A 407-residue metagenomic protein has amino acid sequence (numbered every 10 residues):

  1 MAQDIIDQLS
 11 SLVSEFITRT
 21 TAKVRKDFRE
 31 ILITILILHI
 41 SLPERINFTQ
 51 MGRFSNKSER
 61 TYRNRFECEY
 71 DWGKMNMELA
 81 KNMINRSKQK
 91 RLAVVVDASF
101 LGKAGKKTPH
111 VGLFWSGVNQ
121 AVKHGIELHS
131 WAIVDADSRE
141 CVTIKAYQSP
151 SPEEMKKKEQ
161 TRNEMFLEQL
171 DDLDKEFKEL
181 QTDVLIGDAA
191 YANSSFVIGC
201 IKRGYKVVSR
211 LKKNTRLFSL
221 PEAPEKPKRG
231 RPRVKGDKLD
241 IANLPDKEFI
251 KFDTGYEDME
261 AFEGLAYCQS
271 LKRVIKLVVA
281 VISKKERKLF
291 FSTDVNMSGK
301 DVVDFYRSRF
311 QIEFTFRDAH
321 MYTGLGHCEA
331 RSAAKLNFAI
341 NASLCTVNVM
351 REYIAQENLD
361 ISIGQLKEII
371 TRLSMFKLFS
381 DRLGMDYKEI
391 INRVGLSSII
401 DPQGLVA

Functional and structural regions predicted by a protein language model:
M1-E67, D71-K74: Gly/serine-rich nucleotide phosphate-binding loop at the start of the catalytic core of nucleotide/ADP-ribose-handling
L38, R65-S138, D258-L265: Active-site-proximal, Lys/Arg-enriched surface segment that forms a nucleic-acid-binding/basic interface patch
Q50-R53, T61-N64, G117-L180, C268 (+1 more regions): Electropositive, glycine- and tryptophan-enriched low-complexity nucleic-acid-binding patches
M51, K90-A104, W131, D183-A192 (+4 more regions): Short, conserved catalytic/metal-binding motifs centered on acidic residues
L79-A80, R86-L92, E176-K178, L383-A407: Long, charge-rich low-complexity segments
F100, G299-A330: Short amphipathic alpha-helical "interface-anchor" segments enriched in bulky aromatics
S151-K276, E357, S362-I369, S374 (+2 more regions): An internal, acidic/charged active-site-proximal segment that coordinates divalent cations and/or engages
L325-L383: Basic, amphipathic alpha-helical segments enriched in Lys/Arg and hydrophobic/aromatic residues
